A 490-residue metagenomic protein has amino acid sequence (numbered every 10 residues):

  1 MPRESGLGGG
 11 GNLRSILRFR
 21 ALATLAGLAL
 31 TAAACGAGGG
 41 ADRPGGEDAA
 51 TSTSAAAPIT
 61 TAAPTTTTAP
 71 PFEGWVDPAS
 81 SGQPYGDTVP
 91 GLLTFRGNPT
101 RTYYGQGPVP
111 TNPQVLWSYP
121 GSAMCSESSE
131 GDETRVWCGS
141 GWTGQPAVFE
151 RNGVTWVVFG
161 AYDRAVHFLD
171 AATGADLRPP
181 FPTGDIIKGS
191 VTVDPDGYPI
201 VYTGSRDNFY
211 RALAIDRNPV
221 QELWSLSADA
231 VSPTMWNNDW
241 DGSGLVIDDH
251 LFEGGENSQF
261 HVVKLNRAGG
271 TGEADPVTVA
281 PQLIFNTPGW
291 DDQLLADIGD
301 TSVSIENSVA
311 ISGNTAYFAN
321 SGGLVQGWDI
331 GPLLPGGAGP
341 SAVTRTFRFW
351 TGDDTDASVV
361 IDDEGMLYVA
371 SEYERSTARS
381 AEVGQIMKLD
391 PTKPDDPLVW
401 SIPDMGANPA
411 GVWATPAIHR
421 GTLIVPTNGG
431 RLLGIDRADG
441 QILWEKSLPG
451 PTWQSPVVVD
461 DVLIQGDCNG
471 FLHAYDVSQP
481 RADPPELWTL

Functional and structural regions predicted by a protein language model:
M1-G27: N-terminal export and membrane-targeting signals
L7, L17, S54-A56, P480: Serine/proline-rich low-complexity intrinsically disordered segments, especially terminal tails, linkers
T31-A34: C-terminal motif of bacterial Sec signal peptides marking the signal peptidase cleavage site
G36-G39: Bacterial signal peptide processing site
A41-G46: Short terminal targeting/anchoring segments and short Lys/Arg-rich nucleic-acid-contact patches
D48-T68: Extracellular mucin-like PTS domains
A69-T88, F95, T102-W142, A147-D241 (+1 more regions): Extracytoplasmic/lumenal domain signature
